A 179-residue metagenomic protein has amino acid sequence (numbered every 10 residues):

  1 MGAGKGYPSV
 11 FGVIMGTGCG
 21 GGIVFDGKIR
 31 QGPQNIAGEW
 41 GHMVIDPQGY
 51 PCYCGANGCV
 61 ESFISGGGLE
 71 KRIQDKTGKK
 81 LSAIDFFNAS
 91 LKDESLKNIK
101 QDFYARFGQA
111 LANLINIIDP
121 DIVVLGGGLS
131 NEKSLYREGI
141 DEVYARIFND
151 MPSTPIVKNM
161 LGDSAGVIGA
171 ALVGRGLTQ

Functional and structural regions predicted by a protein language model:
M1-Y7, I29, V44-Q179: ATP-binding/phosphotransfer module of carbohydrate and carboxylate kinases, centering on a glycine-rich
V10-I14, G20, Y53: Short glycine-aspartate micro-motif
T17-G18, D46: A short, compositionally biased
C19-G21, N131: Glycine-rich nucleotide phosphate-binding loop and flanking beta-alpha elements of Rossmann-like dinucleotide-binding
F25-D26: A cytosolic small-molecule/anion-sensing beta-strand core signal
I36-E39: Structural signature of FAD isoalloxazine-binding scaffolds in flavoprotein oxidoreductases
